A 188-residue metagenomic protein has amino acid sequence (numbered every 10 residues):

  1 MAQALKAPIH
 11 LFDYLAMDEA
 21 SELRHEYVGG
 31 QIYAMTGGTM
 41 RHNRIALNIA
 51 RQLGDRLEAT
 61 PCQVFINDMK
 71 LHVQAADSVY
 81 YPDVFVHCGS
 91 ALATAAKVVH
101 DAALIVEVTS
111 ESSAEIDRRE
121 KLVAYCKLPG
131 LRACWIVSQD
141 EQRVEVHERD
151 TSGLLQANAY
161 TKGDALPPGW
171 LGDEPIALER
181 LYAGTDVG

Functional and structural regions predicted by a protein language model:
M1-G188: Gly/Pro/Ser/Thr-rich low-complexity, intrinsically disordered segments predominantly at protein N-termini
